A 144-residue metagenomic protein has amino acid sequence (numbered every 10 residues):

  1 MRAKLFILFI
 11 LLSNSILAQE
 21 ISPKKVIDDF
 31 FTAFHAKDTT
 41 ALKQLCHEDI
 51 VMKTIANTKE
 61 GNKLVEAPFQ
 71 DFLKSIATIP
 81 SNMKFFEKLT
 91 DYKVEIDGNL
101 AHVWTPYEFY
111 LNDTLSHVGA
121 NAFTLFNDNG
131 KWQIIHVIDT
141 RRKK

Functional and structural regions predicted by a protein language model:
R2-L8, L125: Sec-dependent signal peptide recognition, specifically the positively charged N-region followed immediately by
S13-Q44: Short, low-complexity N-terminal intrinsically disordered segments enriched in polar/charged residues
D28, T32, C46-E60: Short, solvent-exposed secondary-structure junction/capping segments
F30, L42, I50, V103 (+1 more regions): Hydrophobic pocket/interface hotspot
L45-H47, L89, G98, A120: Extracytoplasmic
C46, Y107-F109, I138: Short beta-strand segments enriched in hydrophobic/aromatic residues within well-folded beta-rich domains
A56, E66-N112: Surface-exposed, charged secondary-structure patches
H102, V118-K143: Short beta-strand edge/turn micro-motifs at domain boundaries
